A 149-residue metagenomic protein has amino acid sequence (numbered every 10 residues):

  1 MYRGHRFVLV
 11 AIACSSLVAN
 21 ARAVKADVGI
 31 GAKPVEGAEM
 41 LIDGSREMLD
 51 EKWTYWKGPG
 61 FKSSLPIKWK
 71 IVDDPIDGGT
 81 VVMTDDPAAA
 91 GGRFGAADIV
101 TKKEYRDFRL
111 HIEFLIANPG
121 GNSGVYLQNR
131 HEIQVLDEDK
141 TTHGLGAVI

Functional and structural regions predicted by a protein language model:
M1-V10: Bacterial N-terminal signal peptides that target proteins for export
A11-A21: Hydrophobic h-region of N-terminal signal peptides that target proteins for export in Gram-negative bacteria
A19-I149: Carbohydrate-interacting regions of secretory-pathway proteins
